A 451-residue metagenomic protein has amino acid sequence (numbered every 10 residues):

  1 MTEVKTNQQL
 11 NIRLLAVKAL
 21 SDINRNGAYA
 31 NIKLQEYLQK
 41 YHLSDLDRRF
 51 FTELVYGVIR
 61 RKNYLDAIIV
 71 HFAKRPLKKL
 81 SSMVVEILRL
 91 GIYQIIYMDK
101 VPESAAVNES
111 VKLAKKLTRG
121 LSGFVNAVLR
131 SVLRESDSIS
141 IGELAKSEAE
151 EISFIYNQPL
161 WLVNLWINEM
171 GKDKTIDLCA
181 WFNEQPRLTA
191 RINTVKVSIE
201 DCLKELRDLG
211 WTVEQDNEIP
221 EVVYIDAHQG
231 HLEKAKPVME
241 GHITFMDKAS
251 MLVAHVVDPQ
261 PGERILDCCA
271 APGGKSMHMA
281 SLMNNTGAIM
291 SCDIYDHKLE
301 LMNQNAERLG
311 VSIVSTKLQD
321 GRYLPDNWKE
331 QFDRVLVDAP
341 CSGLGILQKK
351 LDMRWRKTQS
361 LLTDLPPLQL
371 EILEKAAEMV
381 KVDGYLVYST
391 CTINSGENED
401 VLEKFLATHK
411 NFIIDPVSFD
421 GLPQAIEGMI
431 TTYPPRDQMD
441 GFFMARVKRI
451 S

Functional and structural regions predicted by a protein language model:
M1-S451: S-adenosylmethionine
